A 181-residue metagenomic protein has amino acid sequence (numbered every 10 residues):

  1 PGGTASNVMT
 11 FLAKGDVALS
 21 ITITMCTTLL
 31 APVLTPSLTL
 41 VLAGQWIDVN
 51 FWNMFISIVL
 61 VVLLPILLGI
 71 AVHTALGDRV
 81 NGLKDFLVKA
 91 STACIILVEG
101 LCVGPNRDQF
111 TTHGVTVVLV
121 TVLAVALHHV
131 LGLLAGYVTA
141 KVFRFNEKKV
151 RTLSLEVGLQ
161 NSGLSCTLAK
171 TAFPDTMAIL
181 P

Functional and structural regions predicted by a protein language model:
P1-P181: Alpha-helical transmembrane segments of multi-pass small-molecule/ion transporters
